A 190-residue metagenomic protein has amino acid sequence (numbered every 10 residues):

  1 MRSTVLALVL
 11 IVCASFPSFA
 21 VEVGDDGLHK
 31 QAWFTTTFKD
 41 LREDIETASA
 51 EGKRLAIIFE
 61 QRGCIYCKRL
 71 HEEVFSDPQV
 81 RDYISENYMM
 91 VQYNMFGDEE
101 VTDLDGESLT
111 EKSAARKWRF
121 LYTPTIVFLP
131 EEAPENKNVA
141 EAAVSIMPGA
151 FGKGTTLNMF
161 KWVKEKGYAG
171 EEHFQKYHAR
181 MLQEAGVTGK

Functional and structural regions predicted by a protein language model:
M1-V5: Positively charged n-region of N-terminal signal peptides that target proteins for export
A7-S15: Bacterial N-terminal signal peptides
F16-A20: Sec/Tat signal peptide C-region and signal peptidase I cleavage site
V21-D44: N-terminal "domain-start" segment that seeds a small globular fold
T35-T37, D77-L109: Thiol-based oxidoreductase modules, predominantly thioredoxin-like and allied folds used for disulfide exchange
T36-L55, I84: A short beta-strand-turn-helix
A50-I65, M90: Short active-site neighborhood of thiol/selenol oxidoreductases, capturing the structured segment around
R116-E171: Non-catalytic, surface beta->alpha helical segment in thiol-disulfide oxidoreductase systems
